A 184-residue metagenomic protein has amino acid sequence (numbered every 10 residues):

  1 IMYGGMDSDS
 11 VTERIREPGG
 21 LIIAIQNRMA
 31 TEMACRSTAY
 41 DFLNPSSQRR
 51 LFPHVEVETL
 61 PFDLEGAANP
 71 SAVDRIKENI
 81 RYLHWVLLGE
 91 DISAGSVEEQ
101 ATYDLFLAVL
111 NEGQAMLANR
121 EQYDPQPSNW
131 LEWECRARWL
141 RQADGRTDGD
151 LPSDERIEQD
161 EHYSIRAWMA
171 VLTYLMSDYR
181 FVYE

Functional and structural regions predicted by a protein language model:
I1-E184: Composition-driven recognition of low-complexity segments enriched in small/aliphatic/hydroxylated residues
